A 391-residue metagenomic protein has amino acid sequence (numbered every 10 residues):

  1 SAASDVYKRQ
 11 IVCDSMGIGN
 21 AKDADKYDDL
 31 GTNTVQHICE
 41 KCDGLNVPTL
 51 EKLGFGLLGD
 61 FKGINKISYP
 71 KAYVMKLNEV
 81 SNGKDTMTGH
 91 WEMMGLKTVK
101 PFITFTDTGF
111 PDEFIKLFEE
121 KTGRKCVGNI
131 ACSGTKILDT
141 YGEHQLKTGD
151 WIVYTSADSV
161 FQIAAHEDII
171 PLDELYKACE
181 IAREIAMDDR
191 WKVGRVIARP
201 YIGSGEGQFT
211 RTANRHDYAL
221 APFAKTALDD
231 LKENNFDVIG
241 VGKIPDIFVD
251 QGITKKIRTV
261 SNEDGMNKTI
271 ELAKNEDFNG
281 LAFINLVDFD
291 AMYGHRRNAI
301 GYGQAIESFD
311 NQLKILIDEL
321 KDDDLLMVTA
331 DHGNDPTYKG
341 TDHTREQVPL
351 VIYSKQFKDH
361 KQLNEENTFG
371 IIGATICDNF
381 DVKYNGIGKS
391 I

Functional and structural regions predicted by a protein language model:
S1-Y7: Short, small-residue-biased leader/transition segments that mark boundaries at the very start of proteins
R9, C13-I18, G301, A305-D342 (+1 more regions): Metal-dependent active-site segment of extracytoplasmic phospho-/sulfohydrolases and closely related
S15-H166, I170, R199, G207 (+1 more regions): Active-site nucleophile/metal-coordination loop of metallo-enzymes that catalyze phosphate/sulfate and related
T148-I152, W191-V196, T269-D290: Active-site regions of oxyanion-processing enzymes, predominantly non-cytosolic
S156-H166, F248-Q251, D277-N311: Active-site His/acidic residue clusters
A165-H166, D173-G242: Extended, H/D-rich, highly charged conserved domains that either
D168-I169, R211-L220, G252-E263, H295-G303: Glycine-rich tight-turn/loop motif centered on a GG-T
D342-K383: Substrate-binding rim/cap in mid-to-C-terminal beta-strand-loop elements of soluble/periplasmic
